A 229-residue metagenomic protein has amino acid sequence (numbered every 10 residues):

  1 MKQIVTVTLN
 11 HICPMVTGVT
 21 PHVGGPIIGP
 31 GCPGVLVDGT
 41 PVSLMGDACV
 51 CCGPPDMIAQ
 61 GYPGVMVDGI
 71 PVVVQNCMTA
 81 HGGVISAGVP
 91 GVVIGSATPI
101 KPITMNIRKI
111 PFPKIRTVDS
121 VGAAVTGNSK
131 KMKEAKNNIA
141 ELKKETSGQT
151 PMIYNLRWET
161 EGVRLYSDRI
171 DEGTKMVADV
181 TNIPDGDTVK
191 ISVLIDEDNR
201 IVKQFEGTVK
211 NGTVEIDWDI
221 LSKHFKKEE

Functional and structural regions predicted by a protein language model:
M1-Q149: Intrinsically disordered, low-complexity proline/glycine-rich segments
L36, M66, R157-E159, L194: Core beta-strand residues in small-molecule sensory/regulatory alpha/beta domains
S147-I170: Short, compositionally biased P/S/T/A/G/V-rich stretches that sit at domain boundaries
E172-M176: Structural beta-strand segments of beta-rich domains
V177, T213-E228: Exposed aromatic-hydrophobic patches
D179-D185: Short solvent-exposed strand-capping/beta-turn motif centered on an Asx-Ser/Thr pair
D187-Q204: Extended low-complexity, serine/threonine- and proline-enriched intrinsically disordered segments
R200-I220: Solvent-exposed serine/threonine-rich low-complexity stretches and specific carbohydrate-binding patches
